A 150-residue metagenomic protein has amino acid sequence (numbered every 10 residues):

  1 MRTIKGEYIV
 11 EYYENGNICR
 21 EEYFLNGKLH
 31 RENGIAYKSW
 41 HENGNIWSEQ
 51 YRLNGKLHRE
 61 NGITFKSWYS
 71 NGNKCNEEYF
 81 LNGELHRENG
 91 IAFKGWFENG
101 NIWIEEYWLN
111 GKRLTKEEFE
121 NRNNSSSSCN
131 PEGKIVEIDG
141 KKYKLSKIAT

Functional and structural regions predicted by a protein language model:
M1-K142, K147-T150: Glycine/tyrosine- and acidic-biased, solvent-exposed loop/turn segments at the edges of beta-strands
